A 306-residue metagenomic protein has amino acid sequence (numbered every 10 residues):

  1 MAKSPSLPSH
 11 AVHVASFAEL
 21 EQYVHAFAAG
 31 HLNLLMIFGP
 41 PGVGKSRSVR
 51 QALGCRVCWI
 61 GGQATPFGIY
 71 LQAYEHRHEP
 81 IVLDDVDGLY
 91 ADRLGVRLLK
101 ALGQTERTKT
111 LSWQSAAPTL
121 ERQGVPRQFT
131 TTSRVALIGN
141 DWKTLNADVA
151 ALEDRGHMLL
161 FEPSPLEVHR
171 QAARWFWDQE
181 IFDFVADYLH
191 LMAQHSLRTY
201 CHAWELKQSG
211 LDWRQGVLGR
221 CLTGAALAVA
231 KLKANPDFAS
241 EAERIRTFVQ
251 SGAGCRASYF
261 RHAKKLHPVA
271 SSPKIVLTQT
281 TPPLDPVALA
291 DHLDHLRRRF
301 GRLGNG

Functional and structural regions predicted by a protein language model:
A2-A29: N-terminal pre-Walker A segment at the start of P-loop NTPase domains
G30-S48: Walker A/P-loop nucleotide-binding motif
V43, R56-P80, D87-D92: AAA+/P-loop NTPase substrate/partner-engagement loops
R77-P80, Q128-A136: Loop/turn-to-beta-strand initiation segments
R93-T131: Conserved catalytic/switch belt of AAA+ P-loop NTPases
N146-P165: A short helix-turn-beta junction within AAA+ P-loop NTPase domains corresponding to the substrate/partner-engaging
W175-L222: Conserved AAA+ ATPase small/helical "lid" subdomain
R246-K264: Short, basic interhelical loop/turn and adjoining N-cap of the next helix at nucleic-acid- or acidic-partner-contacting
